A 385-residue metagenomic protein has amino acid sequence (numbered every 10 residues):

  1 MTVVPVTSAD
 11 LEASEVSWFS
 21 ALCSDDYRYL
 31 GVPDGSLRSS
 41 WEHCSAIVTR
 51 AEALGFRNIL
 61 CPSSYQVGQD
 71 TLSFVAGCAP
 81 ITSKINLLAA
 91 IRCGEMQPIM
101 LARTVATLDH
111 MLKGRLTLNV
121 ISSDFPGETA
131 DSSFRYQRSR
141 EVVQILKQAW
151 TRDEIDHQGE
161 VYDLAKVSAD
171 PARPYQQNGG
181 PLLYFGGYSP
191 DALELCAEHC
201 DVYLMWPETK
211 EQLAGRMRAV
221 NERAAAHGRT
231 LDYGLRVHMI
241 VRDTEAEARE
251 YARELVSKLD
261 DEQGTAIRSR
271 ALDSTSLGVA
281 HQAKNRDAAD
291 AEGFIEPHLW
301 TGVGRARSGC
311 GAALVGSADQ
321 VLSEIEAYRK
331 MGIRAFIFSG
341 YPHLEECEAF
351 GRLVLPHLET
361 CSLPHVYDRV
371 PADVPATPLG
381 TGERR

Functional and structural regions predicted by a protein language model:
M1-T82, Q176-P181: N-terminal beta1-alpha1-beta2 module of alpha/beta enzyme domains
T2-D25, S132-Q176, E208-R329, E359-R385: An alpha-helical appendage that flanks or caps ligand/catalytic pockets
S14-S20, I59-C61, N86-I91, L116-V120 (+4 more regions): Hydrophobic faces of well-ordered beta-strands that scaffold small-molecule active sites in alpha/beta enzyme cores
L22, D26-E42, A90-I99, P174-Y188 (+2 more regions): Active-site mouth loops of central-metabolism enzymes
L37-R50, T71, L101-T104, F185-L195 (+1 more regions): Short, acidic/polar
A51, G55, C78, L108 (+7 more regions): Conserved, mostly hydrophobic/aromatic
N58-G77, P207-E211, F338-G351: Glycine-rich, proline-tolerant flexible connector loops at the mouths of alpha/beta enzymes
Q69-A89, A149, A225-R229, Y233 (+1 more regions): Alpha-helix-loop-beta-strand connector modules within alpha/beta enzyme cores
